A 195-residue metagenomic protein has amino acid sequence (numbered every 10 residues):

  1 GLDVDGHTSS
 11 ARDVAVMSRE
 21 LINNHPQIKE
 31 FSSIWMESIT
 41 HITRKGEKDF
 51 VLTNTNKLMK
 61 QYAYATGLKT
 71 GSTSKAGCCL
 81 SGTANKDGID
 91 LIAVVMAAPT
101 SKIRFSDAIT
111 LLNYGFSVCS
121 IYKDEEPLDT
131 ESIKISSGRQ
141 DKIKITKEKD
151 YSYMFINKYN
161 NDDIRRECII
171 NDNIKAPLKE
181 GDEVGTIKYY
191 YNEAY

Functional and structural regions predicted by a protein language model:
G1-D5: Conserved short loop/turn motifs at secondary-structure junctions
G6-T8, R12-Y195: Domain-terminus/edge residues, biased toward the C-terminal soluble/receptor-binding domains of extracytoplasmic
